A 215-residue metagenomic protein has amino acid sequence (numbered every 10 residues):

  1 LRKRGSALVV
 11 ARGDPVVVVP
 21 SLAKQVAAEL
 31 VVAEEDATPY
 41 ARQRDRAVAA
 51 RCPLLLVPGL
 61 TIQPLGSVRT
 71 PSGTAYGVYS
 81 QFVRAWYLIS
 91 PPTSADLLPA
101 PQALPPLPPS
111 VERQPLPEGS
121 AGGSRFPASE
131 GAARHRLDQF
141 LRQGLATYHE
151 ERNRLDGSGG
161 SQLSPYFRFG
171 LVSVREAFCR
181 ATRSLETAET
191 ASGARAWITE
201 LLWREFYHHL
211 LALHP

Functional and structural regions predicted by a protein language model:
L1-S94, G193: Trp/Phe/Arg-rich N-terminal binding region typifying the photolyase-homology
G73-H214: Glycine/tryptophan-enriched, flexible segments
